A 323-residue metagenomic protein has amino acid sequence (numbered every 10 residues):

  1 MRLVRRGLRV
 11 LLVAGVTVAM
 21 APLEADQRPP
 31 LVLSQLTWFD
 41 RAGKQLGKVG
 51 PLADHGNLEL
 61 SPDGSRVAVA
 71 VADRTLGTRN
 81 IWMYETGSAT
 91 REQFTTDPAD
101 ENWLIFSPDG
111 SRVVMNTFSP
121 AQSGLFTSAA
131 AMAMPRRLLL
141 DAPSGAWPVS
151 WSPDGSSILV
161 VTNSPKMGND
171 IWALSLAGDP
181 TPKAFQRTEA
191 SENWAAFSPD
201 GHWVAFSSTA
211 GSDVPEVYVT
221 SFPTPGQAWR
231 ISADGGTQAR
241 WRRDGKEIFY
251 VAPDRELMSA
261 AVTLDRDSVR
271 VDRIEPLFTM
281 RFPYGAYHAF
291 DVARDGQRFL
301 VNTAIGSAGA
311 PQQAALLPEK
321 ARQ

Functional and structural regions predicted by a protein language model:
M1-L11: Bacterial N-terminal signal peptides that target proteins for export
R2, T17, A21, A133-P135: Position-driven detector of the extreme protein N-terminus
R9-A19: Bacterial N-terminal signal peptides
L23-A25: Boundary at the C-terminal end of the N-terminal hydrophobic targeting segment
V32-G47, R66, A70-Q93, S111-R112 (+8 more regions): Beta-propeller blade-edge and WD-like acidic-aromatic loop motif
P51-A70, T96-F118, A142-V161, F185 (+3 more regions): Conserved beta-propeller blade repeats
